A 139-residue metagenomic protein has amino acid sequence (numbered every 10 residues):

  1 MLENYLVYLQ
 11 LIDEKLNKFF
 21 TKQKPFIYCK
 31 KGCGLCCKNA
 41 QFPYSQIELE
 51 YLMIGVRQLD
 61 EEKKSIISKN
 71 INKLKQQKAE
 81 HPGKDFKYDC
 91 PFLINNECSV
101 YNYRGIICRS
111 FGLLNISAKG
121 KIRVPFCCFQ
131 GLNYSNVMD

Functional and structural regions predicted by a protein language model:
M1-L35, N39-D139: Short loop/turn segments that flank or connect secondary-structure elements
